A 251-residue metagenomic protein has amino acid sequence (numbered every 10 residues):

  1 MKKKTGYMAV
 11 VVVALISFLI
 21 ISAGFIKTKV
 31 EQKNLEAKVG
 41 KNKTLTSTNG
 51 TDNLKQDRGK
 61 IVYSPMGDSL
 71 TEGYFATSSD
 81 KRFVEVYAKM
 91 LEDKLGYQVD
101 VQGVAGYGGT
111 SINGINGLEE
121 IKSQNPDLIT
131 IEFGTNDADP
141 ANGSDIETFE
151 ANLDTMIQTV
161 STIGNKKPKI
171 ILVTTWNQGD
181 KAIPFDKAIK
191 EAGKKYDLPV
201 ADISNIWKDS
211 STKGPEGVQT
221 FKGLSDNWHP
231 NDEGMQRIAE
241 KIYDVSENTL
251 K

Functional and structural regions predicted by a protein language model:
M1-S64, A182, D232, E240-K251: N-terminal secretory targeting modules
L35-G103: Serine-esterase "nucleophile elbow" of acetyl-processing enzymes
V62-M66, T71, D100-A105, D127-F133 (+2 more regions): Structural recognition of the beta-strand scaffold that forms the well-ordered cores of secreted hydrolase catalytic
S69-E72, G106-S111, T135-P140, W176-D180 (+2 more regions): Solvent-exposed loop/turn segments at secondary-structure junctions within structured extracellular/periplasmic domains
S111-T148: Oxyanion-hole/transition-state-stabilizing segment in secreted/luminal serine hydrolases and related acyltransferases
E132, I157-E191, K195: Active-site segments of SGNH/GDSL-like serine hydrolases that catalyze O-acetyl group transfer/hydrolysis on lipids
D145-T155, F185-K187: Charged helix-capping and loop-helix junction motifs
G179-K251: Catalytic His-Asp segment of secreted/periplasmic serine-dependent ester chemistry enzymes
